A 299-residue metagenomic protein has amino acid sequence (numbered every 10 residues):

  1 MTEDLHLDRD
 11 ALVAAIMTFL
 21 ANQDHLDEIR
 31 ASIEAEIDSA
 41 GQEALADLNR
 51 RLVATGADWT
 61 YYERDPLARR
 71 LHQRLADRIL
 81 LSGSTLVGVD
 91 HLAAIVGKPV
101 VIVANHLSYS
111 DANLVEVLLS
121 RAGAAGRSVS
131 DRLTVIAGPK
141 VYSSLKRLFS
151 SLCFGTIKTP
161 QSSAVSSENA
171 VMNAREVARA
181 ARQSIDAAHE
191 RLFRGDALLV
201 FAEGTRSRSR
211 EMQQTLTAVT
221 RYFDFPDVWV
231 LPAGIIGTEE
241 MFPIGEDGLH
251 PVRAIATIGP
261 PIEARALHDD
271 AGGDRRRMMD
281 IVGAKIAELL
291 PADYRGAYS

Functional and structural regions predicted by a protein language model:
M1-V101, H106-A124, S128-S130, V141 (+3 more regions): Membrane-anchoring hydrophobic helices of lipid-metabolizing enzymes
S82-T85, V177-R182, M212-Q213: A conditional alpha-helix N-cap/helix-loop micro-motif detector
L107, D111, A180, E211-T217: Short, glycine/acidic-rich beta->alpha junctions
T134-P139: Short internal beta-strands
S143-K146, E176-H189: A contiguous catalytic/ligand-binding core that recognizes phosphate-bearing ligands
L148-S151, D196-A197, A202-G272: A cross-family acyltransferase "interaction/gating" segment
V165-A180, R208-S209: Surface-exposed cleft-lining segments at the edges of enzyme active sites
